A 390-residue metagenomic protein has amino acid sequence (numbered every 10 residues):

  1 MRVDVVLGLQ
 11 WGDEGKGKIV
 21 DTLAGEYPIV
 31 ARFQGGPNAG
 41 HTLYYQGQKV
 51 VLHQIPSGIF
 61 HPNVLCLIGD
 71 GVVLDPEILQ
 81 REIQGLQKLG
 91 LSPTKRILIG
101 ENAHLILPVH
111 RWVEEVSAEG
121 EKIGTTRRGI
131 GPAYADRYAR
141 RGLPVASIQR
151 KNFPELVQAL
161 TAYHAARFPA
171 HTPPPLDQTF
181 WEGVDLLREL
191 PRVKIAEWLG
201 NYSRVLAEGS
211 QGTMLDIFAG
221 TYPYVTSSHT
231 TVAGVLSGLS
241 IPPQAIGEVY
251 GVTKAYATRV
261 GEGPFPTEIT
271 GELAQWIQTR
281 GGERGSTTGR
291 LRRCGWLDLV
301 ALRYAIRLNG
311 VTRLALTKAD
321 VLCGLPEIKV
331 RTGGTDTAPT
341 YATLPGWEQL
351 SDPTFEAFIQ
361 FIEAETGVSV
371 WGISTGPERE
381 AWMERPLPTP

Functional and structural regions predicted by a protein language model:
M1-P390: Non-transmembrane, aqueous-exposed alpha-helical and coiled segments at domain scale
